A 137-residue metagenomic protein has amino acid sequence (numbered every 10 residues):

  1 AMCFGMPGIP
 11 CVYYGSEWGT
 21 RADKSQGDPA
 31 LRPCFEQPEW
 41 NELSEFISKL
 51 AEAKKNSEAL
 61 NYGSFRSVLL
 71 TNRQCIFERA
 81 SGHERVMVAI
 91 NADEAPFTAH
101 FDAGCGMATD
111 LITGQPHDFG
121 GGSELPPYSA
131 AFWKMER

Functional and structural regions predicted by a protein language model:
A1: Active-site region of glycoside hydrolase catalytic domains
F4-R137: Carbohydrate-interacting/catalytic domains
